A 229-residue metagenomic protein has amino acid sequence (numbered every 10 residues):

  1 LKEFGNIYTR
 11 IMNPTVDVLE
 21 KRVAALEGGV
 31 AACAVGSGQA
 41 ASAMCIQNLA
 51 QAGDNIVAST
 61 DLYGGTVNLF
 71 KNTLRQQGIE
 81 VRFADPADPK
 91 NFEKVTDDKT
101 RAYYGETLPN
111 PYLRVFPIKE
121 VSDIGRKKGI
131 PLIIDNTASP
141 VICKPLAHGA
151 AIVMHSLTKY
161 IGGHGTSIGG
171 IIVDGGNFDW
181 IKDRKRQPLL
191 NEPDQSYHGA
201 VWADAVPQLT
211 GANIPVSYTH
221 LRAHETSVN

Functional and structural regions predicted by a protein language model:
L1-A43, G65-T73: Conserved N-terminal alpha-helix of the aminotransferase class I/II PLP-enzyme fold
V23, A41, I56, Y103-E106 (+3 more regions): Buried hydrophobic positions in well-ordered alpha/beta secondary-structure cores of metabolic enzymes
N48-T66: Conserved PLP-anchoring active-site segment centered on the Schiff-base-forming lysine
Y63-G64, L108-L113, S139-V141, Y160-I161: Short, small-residue-enriched loops and turns at beta-alpha junctions that line or gate enzyme active sites
N68-E120: PLP-dependent aminotransferase-class I/II
D97, A102, V115-A147, A151-I152: Catalytic PLP-binding core of fold-type I/II PLP enzymes
A150-V216: Active-site PLP attachment segment
T219-T226: Conserved small/polar residues in nucleotide/adenosyl-binding loops
